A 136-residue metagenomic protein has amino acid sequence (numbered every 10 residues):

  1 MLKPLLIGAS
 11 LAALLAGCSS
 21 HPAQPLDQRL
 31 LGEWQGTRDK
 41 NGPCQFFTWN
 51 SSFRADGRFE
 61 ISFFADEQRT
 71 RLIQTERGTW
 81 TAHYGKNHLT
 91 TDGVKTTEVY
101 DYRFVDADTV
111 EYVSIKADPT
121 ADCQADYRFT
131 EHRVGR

Functional and structural regions predicted by a protein language model:
M1-A16: Sec-dependent bacterial lipoprotein signal peptides
C18-R77, H83-R136: Lipid interaction determinants
